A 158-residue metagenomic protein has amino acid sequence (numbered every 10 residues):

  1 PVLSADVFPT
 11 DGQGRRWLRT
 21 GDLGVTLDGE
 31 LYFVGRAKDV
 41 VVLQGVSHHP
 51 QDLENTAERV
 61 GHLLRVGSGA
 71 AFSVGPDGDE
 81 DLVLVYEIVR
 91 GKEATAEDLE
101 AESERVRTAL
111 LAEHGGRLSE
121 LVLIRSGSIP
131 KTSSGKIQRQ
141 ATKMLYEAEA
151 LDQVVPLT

Functional and structural regions predicted by a protein language model:
P1-L3, I137-Q140: Short secondary-structure boundary/capping segments
L3, Q13, G35-R36, S119 (+2 more regions): Residue-level signal for pocket-adjacent positions within structured domains
A5-T10, G14-R16, G21-H114: AMP-binding/adenylate-forming catalytic core of the ANL superfamily
L23, R139-T142: A short, well-structured catalytic beta-strand-centered motif of the EAL phosphodiesterase domain for c-di-GMP
L27, V42, Q51, T132 (+2 more regions): Short helix/loop capping segments that flank catalytic or ligand/cofactor-binding pockets
Y32-V34, P130, Q138: Generic structural signal for well-ordered beta-strand positions
G67-S68, E80, A109-K136, A150-L157: AMP-binding/adenylate-forming catalytic domain of the ANL superfamily
R90, E97-E104, S126, P130 (+2 more regions): Flexible, low-complexity inter-domain linkers and amphipathic docking helices that mediate domain-domain
